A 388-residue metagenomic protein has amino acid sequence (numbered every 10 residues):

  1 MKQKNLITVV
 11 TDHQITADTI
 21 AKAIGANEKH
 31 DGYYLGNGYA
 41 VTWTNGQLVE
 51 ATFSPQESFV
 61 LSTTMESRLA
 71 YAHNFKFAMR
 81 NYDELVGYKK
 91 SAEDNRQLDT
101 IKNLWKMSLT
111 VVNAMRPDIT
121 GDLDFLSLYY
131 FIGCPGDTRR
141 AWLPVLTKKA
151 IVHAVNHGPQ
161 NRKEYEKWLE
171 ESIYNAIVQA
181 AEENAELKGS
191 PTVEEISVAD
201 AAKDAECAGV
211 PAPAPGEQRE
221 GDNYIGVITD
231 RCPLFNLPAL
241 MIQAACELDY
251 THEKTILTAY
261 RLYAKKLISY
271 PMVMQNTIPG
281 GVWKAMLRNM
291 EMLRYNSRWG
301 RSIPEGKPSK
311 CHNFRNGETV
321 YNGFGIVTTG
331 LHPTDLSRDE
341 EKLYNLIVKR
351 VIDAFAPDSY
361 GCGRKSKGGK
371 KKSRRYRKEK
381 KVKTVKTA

Functional and structural regions predicted by a protein language model:
M1-N184: Intrinsically disordered, low-complexity regulatory segments
V10, S91, A114-I119, K167-E171 (+5 more regions): Conserved phosphate/pyrophosphate-binding and hydrolysis machinery centered on Walker-type P-loop NTPases, extending
I24, K29-L61, V178-A212, I352-A388: Structured, non-catalytic alpha/beta "coupling" segments that mediate domain-domain communication and provide generic
Q160-E164, G209-P233: Metal- or metallocofactor-binding catalytic centers and their adjacent structured scaffolds across diverse enzyme
E164-A185, T258, K265-K349, Y360 (+2 more regions): Extended, highly charged linker/hinge segments and catalytic-adjacent loops that couple domains and form adaptable
V227-A244, S269-V273: Short acidic, hydrophobic short linear motifs in intrinsically disordered regions
D249-A264: Short amphipathic alpha-helical interaction segments
